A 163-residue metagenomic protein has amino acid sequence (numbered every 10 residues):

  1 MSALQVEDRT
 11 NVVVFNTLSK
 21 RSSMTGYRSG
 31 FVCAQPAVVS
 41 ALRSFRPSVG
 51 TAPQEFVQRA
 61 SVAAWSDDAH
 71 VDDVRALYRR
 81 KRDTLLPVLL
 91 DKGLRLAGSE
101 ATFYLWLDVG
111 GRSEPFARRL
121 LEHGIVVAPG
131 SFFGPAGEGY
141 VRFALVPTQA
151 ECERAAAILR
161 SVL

Functional and structural regions predicted by a protein language model:
M1-L163: PLP-dependent class I/II
